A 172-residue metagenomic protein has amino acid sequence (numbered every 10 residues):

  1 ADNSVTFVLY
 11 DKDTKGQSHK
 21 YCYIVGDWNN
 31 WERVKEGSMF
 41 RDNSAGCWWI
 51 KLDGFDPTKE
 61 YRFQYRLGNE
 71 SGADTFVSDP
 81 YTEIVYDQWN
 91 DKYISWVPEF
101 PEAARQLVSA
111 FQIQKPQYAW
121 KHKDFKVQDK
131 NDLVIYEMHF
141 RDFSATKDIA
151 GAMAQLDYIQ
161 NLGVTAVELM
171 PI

Functional and structural regions predicted by a protein language model:
A1-Q17, V97-A103, F125: Non-catalytic, glycine-rich low-complexity segments
N3-V5, Y61, V134: Hydrophobic core residues within well-ordered beta-strands of beta-rich domains
S4-T58, G68-N90: Aromatic-rich carbohydrate-binding modules that target alpha-glucans
Q17, D56-P57, V127-N131, Q160-N161: Extracellular/periplasmic catalytic domains that process cell-envelope and extracellular macromolecules
S44-T58, R141-I172: Aromatic- and glycine-enriched glycan-recognition loops and surfaces that form the carbohydrate-binding subsites
F63, L67-H122: Core domains of carbohydrate- and sulfate-ester-processing enzymes
W120-H139: Aromatic-rich, solvent-exposed beta-strand/loop patch
